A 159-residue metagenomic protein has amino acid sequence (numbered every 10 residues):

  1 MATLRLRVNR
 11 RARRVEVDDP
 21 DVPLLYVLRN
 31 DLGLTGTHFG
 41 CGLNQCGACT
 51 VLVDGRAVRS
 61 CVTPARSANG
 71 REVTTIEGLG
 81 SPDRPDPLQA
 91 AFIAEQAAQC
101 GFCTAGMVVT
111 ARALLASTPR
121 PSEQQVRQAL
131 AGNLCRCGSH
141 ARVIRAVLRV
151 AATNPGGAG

Functional and structural regions predicted by a protein language model:
M1-G159: Signature of N-terminal electron-transfer/Fe-S-associated modules in redox systems
